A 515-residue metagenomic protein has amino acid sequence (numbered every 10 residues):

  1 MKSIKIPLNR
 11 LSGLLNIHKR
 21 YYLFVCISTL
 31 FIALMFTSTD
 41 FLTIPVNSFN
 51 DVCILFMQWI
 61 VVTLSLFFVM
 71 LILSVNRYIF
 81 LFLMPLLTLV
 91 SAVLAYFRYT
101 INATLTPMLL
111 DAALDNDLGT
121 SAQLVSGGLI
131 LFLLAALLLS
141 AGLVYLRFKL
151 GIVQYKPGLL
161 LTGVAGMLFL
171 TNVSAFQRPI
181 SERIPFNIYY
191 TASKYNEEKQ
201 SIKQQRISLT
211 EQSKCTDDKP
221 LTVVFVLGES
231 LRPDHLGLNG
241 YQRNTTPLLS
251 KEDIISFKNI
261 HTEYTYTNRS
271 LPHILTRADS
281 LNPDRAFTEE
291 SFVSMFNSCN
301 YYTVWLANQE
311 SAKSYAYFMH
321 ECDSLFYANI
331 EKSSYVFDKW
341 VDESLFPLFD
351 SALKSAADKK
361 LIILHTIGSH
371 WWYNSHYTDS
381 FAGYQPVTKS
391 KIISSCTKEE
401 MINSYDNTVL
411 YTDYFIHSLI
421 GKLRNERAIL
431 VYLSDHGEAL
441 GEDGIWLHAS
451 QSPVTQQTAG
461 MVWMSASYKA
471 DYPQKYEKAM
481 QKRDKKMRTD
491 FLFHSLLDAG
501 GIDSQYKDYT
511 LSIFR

Functional and structural regions predicted by a protein language model:
K2-I184: Transmembrane and membrane-interface helices of multi-pass, inner-membrane envelope-modifying transferases
I72-F82, I101, M295-W305, A352-S355 (+4 more regions): Catalytic cores of PAPS-dependent sulfotransferases and nucleotide-sugar/CMP/GDP-dependent glycosyltransferases
A175-F225, S230-K389, Q457, R488-T489 (+1 more regions): Active-site-proximal alpha/beta segments of enzymes that process anionic O-linked groups
E211-S213, I445-S450, M480-Q481: Short, P/G- and charge-enriched loop/turn segments at secondary-structure junctions
V224-F225, T408-H448, L496-L497: Metal-dependent active-site segment of extracytoplasmic phospho-/sulfohydrolases and closely related
R243-N244, A428-P473, K507-Y509: Histidine-centered active-site microenvironments of extracellular/periplasmic hydrolases and transferases
P283-E289, E399-Y411, S450-Q456, K469-L496 (+1 more regions): A short beta-strand-to-alpha-helix junction
A312-Y315, I367-S418, E426, A449-A459: Active-site-proximal cap/lid insertion segments
